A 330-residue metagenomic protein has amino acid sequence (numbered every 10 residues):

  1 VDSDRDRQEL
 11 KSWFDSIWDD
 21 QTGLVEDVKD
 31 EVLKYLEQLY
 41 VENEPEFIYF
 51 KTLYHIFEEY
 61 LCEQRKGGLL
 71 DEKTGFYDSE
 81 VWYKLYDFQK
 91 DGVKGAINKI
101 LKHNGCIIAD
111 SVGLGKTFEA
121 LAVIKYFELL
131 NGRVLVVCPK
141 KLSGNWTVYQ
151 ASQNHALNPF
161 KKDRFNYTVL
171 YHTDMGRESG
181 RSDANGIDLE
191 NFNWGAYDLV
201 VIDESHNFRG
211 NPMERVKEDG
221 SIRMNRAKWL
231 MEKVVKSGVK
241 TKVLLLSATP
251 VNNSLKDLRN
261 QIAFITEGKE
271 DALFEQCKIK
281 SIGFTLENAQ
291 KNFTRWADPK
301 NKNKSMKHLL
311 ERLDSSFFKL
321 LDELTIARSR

Functional and structural regions predicted by a protein language model:
V1-S111, F118-F127, P212-N225: ATP-dependent helicase/translocase motor core
K99, Y126-L130, F264-G268: Active-site catalytic microenvironments for nucleophilic, acid-base chemistry
L101-C106, G132, T241-K242: Pre-Walker A (Motif I) flank of P-loop NTPase domains
G105-I107, R133-L135, Y167, L199: Residue-level preference for the first positions of well-ordered beta-strands
S111, P139, T249: P-loop (Walker A) phosphate-binding loop of NTP-binding proteins
E119-A122, N131-N154, N252-L258: Conserved Walker A/P-loop ATP-binding site and its immediately adjacent core in helicase/helicase-like ATPase domains
K141-Y167, I265-D271: Conserved helix-turn-beta segment of the N-terminal RecA-like "Helicase ATP-binding" lobe in SF1/SF2 helicases
Y167-V200, E204-T241, L245-P250, D257 (+1 more regions): Inter-lobe coupling linker of SF2 helicases/translocases
